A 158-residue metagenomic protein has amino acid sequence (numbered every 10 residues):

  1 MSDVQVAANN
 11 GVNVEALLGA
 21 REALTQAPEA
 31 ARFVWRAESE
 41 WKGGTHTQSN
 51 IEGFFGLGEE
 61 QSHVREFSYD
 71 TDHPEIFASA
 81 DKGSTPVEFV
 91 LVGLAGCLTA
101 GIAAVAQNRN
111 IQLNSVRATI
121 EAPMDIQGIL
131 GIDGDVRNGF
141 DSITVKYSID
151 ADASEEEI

Functional and structural regions predicted by a protein language model:
M1-V92, A104-I158: Extended beta-strand/beta-hairpin segments
L94-L98: Alpha-helical metal-binding/catalytic segments enriched in His/Glu/Asp
G101: Short Gly/charged-rich anion-binding patches and loops
